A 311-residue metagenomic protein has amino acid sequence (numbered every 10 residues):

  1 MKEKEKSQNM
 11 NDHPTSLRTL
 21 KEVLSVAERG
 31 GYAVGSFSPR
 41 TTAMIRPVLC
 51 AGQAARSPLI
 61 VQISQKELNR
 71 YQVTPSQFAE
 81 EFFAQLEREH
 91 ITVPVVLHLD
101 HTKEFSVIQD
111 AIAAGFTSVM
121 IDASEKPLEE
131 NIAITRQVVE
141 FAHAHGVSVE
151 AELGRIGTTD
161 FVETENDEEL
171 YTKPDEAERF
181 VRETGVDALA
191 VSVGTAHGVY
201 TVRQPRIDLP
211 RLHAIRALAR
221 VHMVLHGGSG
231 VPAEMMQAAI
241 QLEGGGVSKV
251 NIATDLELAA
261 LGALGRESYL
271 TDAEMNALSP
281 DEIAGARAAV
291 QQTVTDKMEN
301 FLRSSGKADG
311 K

Functional and structural regions predicted by a protein language model:
K2-G35, F83: N-terminal amphipathic alpha-helix/helix-capping segment at the start of soluble metabolic enzymes
D12-S16, S36-R40, R70-T74, E130 (+2 more regions): Catalytic cores of large soluble enzymes that bind and process phosphate-bearing ligands
R18-R29, T42-N69, P75-T92, T102-L218 (+2 more regions): Alpha/beta enzyme core
S38, D167-L170, S229, V250 (+1 more regions): Hydrophobic alpha-helical scaffolding
P39, L97-K103, H222-A233: Glycine-rich beta-to-alpha transition loops that act as phosphate-gripper elements at the mouths of alpha/beta enzyme
V193, G227-S229, M235, N251-T254: Active-site proximal loops enriched in glycine and acidic residues that flank catalytic Cys/His/Asp and coordinate
M236-K311: C-terminal alpha-helical cap/extension of soluble enzyme domains
